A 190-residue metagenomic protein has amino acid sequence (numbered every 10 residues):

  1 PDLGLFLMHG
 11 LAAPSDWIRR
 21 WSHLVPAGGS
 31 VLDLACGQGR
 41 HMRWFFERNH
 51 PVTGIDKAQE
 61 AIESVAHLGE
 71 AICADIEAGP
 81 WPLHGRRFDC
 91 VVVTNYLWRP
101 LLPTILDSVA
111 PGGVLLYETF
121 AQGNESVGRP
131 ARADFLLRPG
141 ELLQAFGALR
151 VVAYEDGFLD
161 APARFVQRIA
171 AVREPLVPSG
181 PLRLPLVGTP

Functional and structural regions predicted by a protein language model:
F6-P26: S-adenosyl-L-methionine
G28-G37: Conserved class I S-adenosyl-L-methionine
Q38-R48: Conserved SAM-binding loop of SAM-dependent methyltransferases across substrates and taxa, primarily the Class I
A58: Conserved SAM/SAH-binding beta-strand->alpha-helix loop
L68-G79: Conserved SAM-binding strand-loop segment of SAM-dependent methyltransferases
P82-C90: A short acidic, Gly/Pro-enriched loop at the edge of an enzyme's catalytic core that lines a small-molecule cofactor
G113-F120: Conserved beta-strand signature within the Rossmann-like core of class I S-adenosyl-L-methionine
D160-P190: Core SAM-dependent methyltransferase catalytic element
